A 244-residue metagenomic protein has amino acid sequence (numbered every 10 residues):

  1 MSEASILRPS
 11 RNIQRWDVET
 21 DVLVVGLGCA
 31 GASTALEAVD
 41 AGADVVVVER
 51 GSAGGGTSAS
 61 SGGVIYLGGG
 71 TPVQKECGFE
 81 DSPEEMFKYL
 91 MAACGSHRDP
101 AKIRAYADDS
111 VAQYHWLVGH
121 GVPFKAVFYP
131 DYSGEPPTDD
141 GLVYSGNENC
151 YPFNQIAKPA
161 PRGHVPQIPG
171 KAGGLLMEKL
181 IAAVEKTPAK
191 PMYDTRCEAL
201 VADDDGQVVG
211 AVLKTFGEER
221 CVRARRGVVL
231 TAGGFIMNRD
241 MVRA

Functional and structural regions predicted by a protein language model:
M1-V22, D40, E178: Extreme N-terminal leader/targeting segments of oxidoreductases
W16-T20, F216-G227: Core beta-strand elements of the Rossmann-like FAD/NAD(P) dinucleotide-binding domain in flavoenzyme oxidoreductases
T20-V47: N-terminal Rossmann-like FAD-binding beta1-loop-alpha1 element of flavoenzymes
G26, K214, A224-R225, L230-A232: Short, well-ordered coil/turn residues at beta-beta hairpins and beta-strand->alpha-helix junctions within
D40-S61: Glycine-rich FAD pyrophosphate-binding loop
Y66-Y106: Glycine-rich active-site loop/strand segments that organize a redox cofactor
A105-E218, R239-D240: Conserved redox-cofactor binding core of oxidoreductases
L230-A244: Flavin (primarily FAD) binding-site architecture
